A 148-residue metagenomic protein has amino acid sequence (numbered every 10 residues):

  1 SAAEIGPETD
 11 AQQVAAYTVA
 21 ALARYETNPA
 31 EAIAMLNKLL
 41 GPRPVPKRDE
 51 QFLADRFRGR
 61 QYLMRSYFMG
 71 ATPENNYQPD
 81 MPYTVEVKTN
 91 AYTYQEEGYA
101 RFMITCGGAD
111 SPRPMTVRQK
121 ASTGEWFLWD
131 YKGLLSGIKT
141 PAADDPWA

Functional and structural regions predicted by a protein language model:
S1-M69: Core segments of small alpha/beta cavity-forming domains
A16-A21, G70, T84, Y99-M103 (+2 more regions): Ordered hydrophobic segments in well-structured contexts
K38, P42, T84, K88 (+2 more regions): Solvent-exposed, non-transmembrane amphipathic alpha-helical segments
P42-P46, P73, P79-P82, P112-P114 (+2 more regions): Proline-rich intrinsically disordered, low-complexity coils
E50-D110: Surface-exposed, charged secondary-structure patches
M103-T105, D110-W147: Short beta-strand edge/turn micro-motifs at domain boundaries
